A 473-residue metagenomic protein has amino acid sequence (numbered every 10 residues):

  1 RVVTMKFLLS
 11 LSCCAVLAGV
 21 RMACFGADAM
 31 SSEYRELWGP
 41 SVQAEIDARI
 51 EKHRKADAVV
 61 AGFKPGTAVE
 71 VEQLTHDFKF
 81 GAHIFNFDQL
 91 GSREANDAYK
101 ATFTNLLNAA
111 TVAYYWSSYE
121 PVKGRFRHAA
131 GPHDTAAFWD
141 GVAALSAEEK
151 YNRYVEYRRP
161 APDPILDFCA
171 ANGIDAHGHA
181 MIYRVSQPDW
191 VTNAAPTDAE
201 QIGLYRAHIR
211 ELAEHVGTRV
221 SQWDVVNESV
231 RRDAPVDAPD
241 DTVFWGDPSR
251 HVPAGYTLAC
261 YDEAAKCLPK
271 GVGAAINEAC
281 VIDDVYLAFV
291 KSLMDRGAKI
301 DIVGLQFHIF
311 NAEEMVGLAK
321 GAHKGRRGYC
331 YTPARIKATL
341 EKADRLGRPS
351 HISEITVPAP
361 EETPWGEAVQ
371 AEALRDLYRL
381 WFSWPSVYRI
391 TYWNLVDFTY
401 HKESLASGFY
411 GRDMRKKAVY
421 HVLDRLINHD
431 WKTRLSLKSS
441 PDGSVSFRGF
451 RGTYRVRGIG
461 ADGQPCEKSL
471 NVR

Functional and structural regions predicted by a protein language model:
S10-R21: Bacterial N-terminal signal peptides
A27-Q89, A109, P121-V122, A129 (+6 more regions): Beta-strand-rich domain onsets/edges
R35, H215, D224, S229-Y256 (+6 more regions): Aromatic-rich peripheral "rim/lid" segments of glycoside hydrolase catalytic domains that contact and position glycan
F80-A82, L107-V112, A176-A180, S221-V225 (+4 more regions): Hydrophobic faces of well-ordered beta-strands that scaffold small-molecule active sites in alpha/beta enzyme cores
N86-D88, W116, I182-R184, N227-R231 (+4 more regions): Active-site-proximal loop/turn and secondary-structure-junction residues that shape catalytic pockets, frequently
S92-L106, S446-T453: Short Pro-Gly-centered beta-turn/loop motif in secreted/extracellular proteins
T111-R125, D140-A274: Substrate-binding cleft and catalytic face of glycoside hydrolase catalytic domains, especially the flexible beta-alpha
V122, E156-A171, D175, V243-N277 (+3 more regions): Glycoside hydrolase catalytic-domain groove-lining segments
